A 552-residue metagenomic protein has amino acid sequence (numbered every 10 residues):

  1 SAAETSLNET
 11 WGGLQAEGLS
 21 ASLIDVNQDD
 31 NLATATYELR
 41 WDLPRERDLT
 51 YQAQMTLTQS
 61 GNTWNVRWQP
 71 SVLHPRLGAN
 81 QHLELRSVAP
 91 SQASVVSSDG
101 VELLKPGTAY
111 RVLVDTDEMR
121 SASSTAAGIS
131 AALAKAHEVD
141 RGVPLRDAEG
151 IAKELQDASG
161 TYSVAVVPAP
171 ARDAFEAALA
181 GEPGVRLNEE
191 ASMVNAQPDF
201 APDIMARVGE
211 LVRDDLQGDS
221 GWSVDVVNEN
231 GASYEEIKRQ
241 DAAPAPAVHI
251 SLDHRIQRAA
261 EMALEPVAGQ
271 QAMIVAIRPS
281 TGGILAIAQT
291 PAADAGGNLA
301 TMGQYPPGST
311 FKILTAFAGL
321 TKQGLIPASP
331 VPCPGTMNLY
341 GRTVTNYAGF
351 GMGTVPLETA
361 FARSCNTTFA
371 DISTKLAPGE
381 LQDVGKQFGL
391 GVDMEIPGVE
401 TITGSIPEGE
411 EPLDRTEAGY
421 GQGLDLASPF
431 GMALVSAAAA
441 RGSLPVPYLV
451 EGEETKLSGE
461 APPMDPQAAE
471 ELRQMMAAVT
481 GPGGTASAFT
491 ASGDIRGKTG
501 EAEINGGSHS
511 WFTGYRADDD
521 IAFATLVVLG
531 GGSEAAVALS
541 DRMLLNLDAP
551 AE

Functional and structural regions predicted by a protein language model:
S1-T34: Short solvent-exposed beta->alpha transition segments
T5, E9, S124-A127, A131 (+18 more regions): Solvent-exposed, polar/charged alpha-helical surfaces in well-ordered, non-transmembrane soluble domains, broadly
E17, I24, N31, G150-D199 (+4 more regions): Conserved SxxK-family serine transpeptidase/carboxypeptidase catalytic domain of penicillin-binding proteins
A35-P44, G497-E503: Short beta-strand segments that buttress and anchor functional surface loops
T36-E38, N65-Q69, L73, L83-V95 (+3 more regions): Small/polar-residue-rich segments within soluble enzyme cores
L43-L85, E189: Short beta-strand edge/turn micro-motifs at domain boundaries
L73-A89, L103-D115, M119-S123, V224-F311 (+3 more regions): Short pre-catalytic segments that frame enzyme active sites
Q270-G303, A318-L529: Beta-lactam-recognizing serine transpeptidase/beta-lactamase-like catalytic domain environment
